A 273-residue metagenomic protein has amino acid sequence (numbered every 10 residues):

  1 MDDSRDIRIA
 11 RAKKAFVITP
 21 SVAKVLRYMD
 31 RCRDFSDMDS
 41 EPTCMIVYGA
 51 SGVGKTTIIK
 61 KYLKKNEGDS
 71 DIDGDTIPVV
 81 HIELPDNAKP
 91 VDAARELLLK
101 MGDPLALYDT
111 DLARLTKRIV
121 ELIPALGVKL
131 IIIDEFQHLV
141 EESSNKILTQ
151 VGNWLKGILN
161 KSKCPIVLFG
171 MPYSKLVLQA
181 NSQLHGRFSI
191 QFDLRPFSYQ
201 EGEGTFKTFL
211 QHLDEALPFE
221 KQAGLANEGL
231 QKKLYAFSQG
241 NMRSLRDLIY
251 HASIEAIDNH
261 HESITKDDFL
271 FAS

Functional and structural regions predicted by a protein language model:
M1-D3, L26, K89-E96, P104-P165 (+3 more regions): Mid-core helix/loop region of P-loop NTP-binding domains shared across ATPases and GTPases
D2-A12, I18, G52, Y199-E201 (+1 more regions): C-terminal alpha-helical "lid" subdomain
L26-M38: Pre-Walker A adenine-sensing motif
S40-K60: Walker A/P-loop nucleotide-binding motif
K60-K64, R246: The feature captures the helix immediately C-terminal to the Walker
K64-D75, D103: Post-Walker A helix-loop "phosphate-sensing" segment adjacent to the P-loop in P-loop NTPases
I77-A88: A short hydrophobic beta-strand->loop->alpha-helix junction that borders the nucleotide-binding pocket of P-loop NTPases
V151-L225, G229: The catalytic "switch" region of P-loop NTPases
